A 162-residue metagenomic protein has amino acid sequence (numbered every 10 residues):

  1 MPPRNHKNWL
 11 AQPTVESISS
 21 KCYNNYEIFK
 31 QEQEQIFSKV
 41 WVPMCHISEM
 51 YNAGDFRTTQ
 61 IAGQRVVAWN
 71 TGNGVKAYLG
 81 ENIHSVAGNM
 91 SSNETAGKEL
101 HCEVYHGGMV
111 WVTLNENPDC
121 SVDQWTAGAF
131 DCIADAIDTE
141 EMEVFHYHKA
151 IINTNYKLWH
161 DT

Functional and structural regions predicted by a protein language model:
M1-Y78, G88-T162: Rieske [2Fe-2S] iron-sulfur-binding subdomain
I83: Short cysteine-rich clusters marking metal-coordination/redox-active sites
